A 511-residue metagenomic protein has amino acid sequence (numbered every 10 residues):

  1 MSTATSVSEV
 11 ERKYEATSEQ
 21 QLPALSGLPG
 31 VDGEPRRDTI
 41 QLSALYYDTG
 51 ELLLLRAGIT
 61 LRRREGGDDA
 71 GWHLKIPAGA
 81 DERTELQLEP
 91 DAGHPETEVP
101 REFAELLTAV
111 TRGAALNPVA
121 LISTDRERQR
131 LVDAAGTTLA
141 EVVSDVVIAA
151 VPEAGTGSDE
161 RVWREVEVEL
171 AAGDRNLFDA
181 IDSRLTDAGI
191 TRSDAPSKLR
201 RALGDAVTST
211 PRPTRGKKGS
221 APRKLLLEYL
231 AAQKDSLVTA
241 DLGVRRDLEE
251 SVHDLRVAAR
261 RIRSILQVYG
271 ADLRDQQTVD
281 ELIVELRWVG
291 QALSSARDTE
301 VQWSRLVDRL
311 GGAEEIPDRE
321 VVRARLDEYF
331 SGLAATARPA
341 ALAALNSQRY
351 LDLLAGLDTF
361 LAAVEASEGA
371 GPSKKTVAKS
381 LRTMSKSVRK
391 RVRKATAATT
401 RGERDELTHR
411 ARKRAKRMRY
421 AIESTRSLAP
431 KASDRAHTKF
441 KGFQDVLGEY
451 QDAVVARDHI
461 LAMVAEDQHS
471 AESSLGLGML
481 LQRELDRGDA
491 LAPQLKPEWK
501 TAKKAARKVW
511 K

Functional and structural regions predicted by a protein language model:
M1-K511: Function-determining surface determinants
